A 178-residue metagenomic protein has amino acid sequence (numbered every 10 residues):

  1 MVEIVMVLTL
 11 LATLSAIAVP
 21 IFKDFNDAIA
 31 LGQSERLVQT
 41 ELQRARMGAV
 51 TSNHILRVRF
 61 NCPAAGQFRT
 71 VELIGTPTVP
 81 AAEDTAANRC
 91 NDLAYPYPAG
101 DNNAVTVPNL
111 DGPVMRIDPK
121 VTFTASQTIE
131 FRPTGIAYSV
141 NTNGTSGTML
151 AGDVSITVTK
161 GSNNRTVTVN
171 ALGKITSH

Functional and structural regions predicted by a protein language model:
M1-T9: N-terminal signal-anchor/signal peptide hydrophobic helix marking the start of the first transmembrane segment
V5, T13-Q43, M47, T51 (+1 more regions): N-terminal helix-rich module
